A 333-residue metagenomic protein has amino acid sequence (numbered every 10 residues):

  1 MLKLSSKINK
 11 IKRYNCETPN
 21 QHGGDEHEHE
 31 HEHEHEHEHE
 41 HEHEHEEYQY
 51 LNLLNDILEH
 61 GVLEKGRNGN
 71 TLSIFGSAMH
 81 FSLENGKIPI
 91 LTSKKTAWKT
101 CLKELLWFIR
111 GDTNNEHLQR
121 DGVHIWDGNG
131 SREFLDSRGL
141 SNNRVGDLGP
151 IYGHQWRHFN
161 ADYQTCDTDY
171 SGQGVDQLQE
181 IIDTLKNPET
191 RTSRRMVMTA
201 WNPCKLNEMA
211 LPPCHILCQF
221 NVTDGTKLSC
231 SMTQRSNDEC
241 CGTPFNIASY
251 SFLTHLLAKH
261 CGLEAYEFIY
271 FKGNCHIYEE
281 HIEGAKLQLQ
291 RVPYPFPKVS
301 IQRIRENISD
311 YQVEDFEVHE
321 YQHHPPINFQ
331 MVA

Functional and structural regions predicted by a protein language model:
L2-A333: Terminal, non-catalytic protein-protein interaction segments that mediate quaternary/complex assembly
